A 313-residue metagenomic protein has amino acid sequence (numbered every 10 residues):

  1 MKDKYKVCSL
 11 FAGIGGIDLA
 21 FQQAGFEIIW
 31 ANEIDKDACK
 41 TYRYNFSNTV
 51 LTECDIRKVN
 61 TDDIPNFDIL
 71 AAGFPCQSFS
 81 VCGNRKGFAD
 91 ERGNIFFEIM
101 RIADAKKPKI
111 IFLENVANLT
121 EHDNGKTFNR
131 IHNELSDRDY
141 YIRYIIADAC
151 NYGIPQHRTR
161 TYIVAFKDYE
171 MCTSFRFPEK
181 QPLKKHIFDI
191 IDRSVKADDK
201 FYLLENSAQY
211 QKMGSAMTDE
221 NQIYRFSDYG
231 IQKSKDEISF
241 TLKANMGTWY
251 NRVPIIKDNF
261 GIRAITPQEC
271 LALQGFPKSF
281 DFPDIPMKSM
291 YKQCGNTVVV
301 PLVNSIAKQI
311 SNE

Functional and structural regions predicted by a protein language model:
D3, A20-E27, N45: A short, Lys/Arg-enriched amphipathic alpha-helix followed by its capping loop at the start of a domain
K6-C8: Conserved beta-strand elements of the Class I
L10-I14: Class I SAM-dependent methyltransferase "Motif I" SAM/SAH-binding loop
D35: Conserved SAM/SAH-binding beta-strand->alpha-helix loop
Y42: Conserved SAM-binding loop
N48-D55: Conserved SAM-binding strand-loop segment of SAM-dependent methyltransferases
V59-I69, Q77-T241, G247: Class I S-adenosyl-L-methionine
L203-E313: C-terminal target-recognition/interaction regions appended to catalytic cores
